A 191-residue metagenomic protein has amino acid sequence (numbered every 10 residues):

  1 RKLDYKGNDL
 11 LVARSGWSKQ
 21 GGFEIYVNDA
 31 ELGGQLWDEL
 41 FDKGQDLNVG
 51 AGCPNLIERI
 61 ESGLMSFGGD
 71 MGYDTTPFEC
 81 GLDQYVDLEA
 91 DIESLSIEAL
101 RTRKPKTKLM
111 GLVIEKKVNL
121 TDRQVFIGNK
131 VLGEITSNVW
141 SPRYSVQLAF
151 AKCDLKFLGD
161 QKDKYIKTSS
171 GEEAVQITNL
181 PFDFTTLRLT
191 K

Functional and structural regions predicted by a protein language model:
R1-K191: Conserved, structured C-terminal
